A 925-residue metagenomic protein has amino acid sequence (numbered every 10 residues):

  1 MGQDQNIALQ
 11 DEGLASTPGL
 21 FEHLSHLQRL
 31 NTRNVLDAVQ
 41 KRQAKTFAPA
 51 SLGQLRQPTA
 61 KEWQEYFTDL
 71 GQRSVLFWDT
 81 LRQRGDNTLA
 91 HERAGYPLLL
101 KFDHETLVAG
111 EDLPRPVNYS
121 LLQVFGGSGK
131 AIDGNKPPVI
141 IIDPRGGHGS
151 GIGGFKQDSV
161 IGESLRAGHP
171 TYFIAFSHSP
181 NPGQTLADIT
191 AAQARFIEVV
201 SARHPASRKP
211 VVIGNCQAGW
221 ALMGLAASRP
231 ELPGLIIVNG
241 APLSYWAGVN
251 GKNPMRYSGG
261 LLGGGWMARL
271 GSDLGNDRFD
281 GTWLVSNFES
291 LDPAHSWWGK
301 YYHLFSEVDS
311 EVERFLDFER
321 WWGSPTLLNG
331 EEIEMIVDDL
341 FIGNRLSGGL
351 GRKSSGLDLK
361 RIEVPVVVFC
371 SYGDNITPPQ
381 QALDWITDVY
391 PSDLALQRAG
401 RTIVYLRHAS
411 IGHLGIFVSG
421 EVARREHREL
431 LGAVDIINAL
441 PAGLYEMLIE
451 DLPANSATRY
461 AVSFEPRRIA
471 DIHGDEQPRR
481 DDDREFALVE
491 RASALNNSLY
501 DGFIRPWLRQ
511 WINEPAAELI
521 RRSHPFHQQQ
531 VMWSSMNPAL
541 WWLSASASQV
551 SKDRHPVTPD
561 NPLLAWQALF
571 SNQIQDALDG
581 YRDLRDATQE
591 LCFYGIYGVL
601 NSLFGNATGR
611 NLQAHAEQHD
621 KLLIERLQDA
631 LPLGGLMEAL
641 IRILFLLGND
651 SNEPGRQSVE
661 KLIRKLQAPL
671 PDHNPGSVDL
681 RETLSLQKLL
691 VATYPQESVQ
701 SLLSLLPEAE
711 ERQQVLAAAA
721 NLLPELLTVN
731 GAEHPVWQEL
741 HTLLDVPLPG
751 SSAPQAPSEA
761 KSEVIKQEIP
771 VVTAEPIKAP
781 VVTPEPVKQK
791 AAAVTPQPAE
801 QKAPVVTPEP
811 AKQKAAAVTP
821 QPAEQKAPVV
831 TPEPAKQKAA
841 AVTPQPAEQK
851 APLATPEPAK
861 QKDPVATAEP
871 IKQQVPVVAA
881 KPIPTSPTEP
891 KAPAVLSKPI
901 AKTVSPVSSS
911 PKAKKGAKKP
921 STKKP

Functional and structural regions predicted by a protein language model:
G2-D79, A202, A206, L222-E331 (+1 more regions): Alpha/beta-hydrolase-fold enzymes
G95-P180: Short, surface-exposed "cap/lid" segments of acyl-processing enzymes
I213-G219: Gly/Ala-rich beta-loop-alpha elbow adjacent to hydrolase catalytic centers
V368-C370, D374: Short beta-strand/loop motif that positions the catalytic acidic residue of the alpha/beta-hydrolase fold
I376-Q381: Conserved alpha/beta-hydrolase "acid-adjacent" motif
R479-P632, L640-I641: C-terminal non-catalytic accessory extensions
A607-I765, I769: Small-residue-enriched hydrophobic alpha-helices in membranes
A753-P796, E800-P808, K812-P820, E824-K826 (+5 more regions): Intrinsically disordered, polybasic Lys/Arg-rich low-complexity tracts
